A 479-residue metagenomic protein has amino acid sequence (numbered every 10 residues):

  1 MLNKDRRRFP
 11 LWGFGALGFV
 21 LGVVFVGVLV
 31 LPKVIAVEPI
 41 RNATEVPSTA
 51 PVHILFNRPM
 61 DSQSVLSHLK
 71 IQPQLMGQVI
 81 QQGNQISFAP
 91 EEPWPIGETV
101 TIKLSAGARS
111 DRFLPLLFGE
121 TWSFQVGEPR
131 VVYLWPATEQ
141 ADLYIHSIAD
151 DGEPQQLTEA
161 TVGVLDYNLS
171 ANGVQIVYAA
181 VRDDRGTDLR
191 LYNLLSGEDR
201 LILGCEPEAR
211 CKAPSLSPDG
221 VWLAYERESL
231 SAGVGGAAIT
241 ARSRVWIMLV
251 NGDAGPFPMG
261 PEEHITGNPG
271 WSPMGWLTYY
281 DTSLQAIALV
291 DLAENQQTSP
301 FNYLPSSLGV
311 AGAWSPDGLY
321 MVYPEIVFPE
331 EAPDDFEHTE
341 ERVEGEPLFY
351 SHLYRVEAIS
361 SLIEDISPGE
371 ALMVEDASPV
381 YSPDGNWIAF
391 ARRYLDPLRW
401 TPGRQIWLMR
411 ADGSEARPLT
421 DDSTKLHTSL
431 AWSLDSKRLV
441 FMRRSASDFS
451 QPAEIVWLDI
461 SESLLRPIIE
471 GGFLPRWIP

Functional and structural regions predicted by a protein language model:
L2-R130, D150-Q156, A160-S170, A179-V181 (+3 more regions): Acidic, low-complexity Ser/Thr/Gly/Pro-rich repeat segments typical of extracellular/periplasmic and surface-exposed
A50, V65, E120, G127 (+7 more regions): Residues that flank catalytic or metal-binding motifs in active/ligand-binding sites
F56, L75, N84, P90 (+19 more regions): Cysteine-rich, disulfide-stabilized extracellular repeat modules
I80-Q82, I102, Q125, A137 (+15 more regions): Residue-level signal for WD-repeat beta-propeller blades
S110, I148-L165, Y192-K212, I239-A241 (+6 more regions): Multi-bladed beta-propeller domains
W135-L143, E159-V162, A179-R190, C205-R210 (+9 more regions): A flexible loop/linker signature enriched in serine peptidases of the S9 family
T161-A179, E206-E226, P256-Y280, F301-E331 (+3 more regions): Conserved beta-propeller blade repeats
